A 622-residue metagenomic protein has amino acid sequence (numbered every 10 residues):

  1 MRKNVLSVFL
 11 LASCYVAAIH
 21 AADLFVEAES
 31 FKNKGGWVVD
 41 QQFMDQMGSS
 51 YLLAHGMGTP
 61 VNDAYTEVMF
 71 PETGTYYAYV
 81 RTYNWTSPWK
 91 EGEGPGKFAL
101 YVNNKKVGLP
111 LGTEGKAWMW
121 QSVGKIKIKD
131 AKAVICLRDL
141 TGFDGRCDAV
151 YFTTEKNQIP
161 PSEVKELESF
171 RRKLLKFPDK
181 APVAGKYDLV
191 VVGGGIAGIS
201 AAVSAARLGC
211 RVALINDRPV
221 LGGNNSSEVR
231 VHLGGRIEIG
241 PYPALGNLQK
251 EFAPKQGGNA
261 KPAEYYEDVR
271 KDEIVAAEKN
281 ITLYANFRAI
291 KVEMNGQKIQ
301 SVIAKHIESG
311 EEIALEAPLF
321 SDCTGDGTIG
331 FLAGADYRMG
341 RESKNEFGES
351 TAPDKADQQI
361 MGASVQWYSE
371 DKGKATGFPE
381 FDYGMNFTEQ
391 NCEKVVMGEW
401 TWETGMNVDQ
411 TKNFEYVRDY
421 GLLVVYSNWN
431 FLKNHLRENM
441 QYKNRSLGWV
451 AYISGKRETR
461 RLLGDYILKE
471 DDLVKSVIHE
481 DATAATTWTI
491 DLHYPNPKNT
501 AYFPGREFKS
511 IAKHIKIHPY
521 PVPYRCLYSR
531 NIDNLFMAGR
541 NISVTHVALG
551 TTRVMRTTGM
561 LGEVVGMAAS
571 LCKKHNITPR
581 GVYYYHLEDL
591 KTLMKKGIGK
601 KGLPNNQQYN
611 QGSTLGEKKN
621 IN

Functional and structural regions predicted by a protein language model:
M1-N4: Positively charged n-region of N-terminal signal peptides that target proteins for export
S7-V16: Bacterial N-terminal signal peptides
A21-A181: Extracytoplasmic
W89-G92, C147-A149, P161-V164, A202-S204 (+5 more regions): Short, solvent-exposed loop/turn and secondary-structure capping segments
D179-V183, N224, N286, S301 (+1 more regions): Flavin (FAD/FMN)-binding glycine-rich loop and adjacent Rossmann-like elements that form
V183-G195: Beta1/beta-strand and adjacent pyrophosphate-binding region of the FAD-binding site in flavoprotein oxidoreductases
G198: N-terminal Rossmann-fold NAD(P) dinucleotide-binding loop
S204, C210-R211, N216-N295, R338 (+1 more regions): Conserved N-terminal/central alpha/beta ligand/cofactor-binding core
